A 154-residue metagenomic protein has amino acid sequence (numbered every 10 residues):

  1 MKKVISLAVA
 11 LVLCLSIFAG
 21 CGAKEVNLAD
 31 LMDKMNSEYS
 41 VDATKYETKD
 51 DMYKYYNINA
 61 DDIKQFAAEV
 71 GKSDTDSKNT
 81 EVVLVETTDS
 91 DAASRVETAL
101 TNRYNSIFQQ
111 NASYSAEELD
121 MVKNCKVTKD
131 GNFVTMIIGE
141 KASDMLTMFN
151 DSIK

Functional and structural regions predicted by a protein language model:
M1-L11: Positively charged n-region of N-terminal signal peptides that target proteins for export
L11-V12, K141: Hydrophobic alpha-helical membrane-insertion segments
S16-G20: C-terminal motif of bacterial Sec signal peptides marking the signal peptidase cleavage site
G22-K154: Mature, Sec-exported extracytoplasmic domains of Gram-positive
